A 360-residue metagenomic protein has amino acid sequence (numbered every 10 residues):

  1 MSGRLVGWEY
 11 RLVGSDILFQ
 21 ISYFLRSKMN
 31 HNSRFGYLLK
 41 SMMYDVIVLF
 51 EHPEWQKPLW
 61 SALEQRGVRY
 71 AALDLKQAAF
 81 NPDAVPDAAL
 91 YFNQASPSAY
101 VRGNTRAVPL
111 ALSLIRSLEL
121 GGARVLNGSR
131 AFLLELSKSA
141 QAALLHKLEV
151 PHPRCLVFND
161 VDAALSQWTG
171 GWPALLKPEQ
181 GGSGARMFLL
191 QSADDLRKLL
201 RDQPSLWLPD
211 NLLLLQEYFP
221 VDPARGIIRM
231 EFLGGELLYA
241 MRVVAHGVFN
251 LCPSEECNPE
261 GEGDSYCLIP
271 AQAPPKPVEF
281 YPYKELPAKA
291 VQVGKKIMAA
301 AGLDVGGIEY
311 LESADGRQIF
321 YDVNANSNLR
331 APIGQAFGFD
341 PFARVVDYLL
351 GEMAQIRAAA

Functional and structural regions predicted by a protein language model:
S15-Y23, K28: Charged/polar low-complexity intrinsically disordered segments
M42-I47: Extreme N-terminal starter segment of soluble prokaryotic enzymes
E51-R154: Conserved N-proximal alpha/beta basic substrate-recognition cap immediately N-terminal to, or forming the N-lobe
R116, G122, S129-R225, A288 (+1 more regions): Active-site nucleotide/adenylate-binding loops and adjacent lid/helix of ATP-dependent enzymes
F188-M298: Phosphate-binding site of ATP-dependent enzymes
K284-E285, M298-V305, E312-A360: C-terminal active-site "lid" helix and adjoining low-complexity regulatory extension at the edge of ATP-using catalytic
